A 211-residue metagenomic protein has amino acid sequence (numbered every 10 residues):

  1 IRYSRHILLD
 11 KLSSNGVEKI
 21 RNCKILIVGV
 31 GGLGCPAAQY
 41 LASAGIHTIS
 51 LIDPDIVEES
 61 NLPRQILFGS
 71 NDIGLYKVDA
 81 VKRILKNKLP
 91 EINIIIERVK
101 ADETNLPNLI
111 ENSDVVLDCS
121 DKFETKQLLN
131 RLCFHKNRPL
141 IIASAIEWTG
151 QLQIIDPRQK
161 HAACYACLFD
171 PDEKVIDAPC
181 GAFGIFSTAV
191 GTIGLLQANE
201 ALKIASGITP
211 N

Functional and structural regions predicted by a protein language model:
I1-N211: Adenine nucleotide-associated cytosolic modules
